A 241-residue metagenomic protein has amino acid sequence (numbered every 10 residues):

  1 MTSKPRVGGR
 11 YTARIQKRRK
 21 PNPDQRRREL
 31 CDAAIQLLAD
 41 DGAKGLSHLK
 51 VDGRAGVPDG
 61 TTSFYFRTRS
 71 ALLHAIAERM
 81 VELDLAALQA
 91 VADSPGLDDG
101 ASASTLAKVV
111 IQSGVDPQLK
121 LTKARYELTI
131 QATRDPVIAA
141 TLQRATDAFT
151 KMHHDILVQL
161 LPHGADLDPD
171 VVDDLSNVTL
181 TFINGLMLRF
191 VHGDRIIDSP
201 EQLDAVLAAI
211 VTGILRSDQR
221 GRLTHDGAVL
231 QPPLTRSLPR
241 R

Functional and structural regions predicted by a protein language model:
M1-Q25, D218-R241: N-terminal intrinsically disordered/low-complexity leader segments
I15-K17, L38-D41, P58-T61, S102 (+3 more regions): Anionic, Ser/Thr-rich low-complexity intrinsically disordered regions
E29, A33-A71, A75: Helix-turn-helix
T68, Q131-P136: Short loop-to-helix capping motifs
A75, A86-T122, V172-T179: Hydrophobic alpha-helical connector segments
E78-D84: Short, basic, alpha-helical segments at the C-terminal edge of helix-turn-helix-like DNA-binding modules
A86, A90, V115-Y126, P136-P162 (+3 more regions): Amphipathic alpha-helical packing segments from all-alpha helical-bundle domains
I138-Q143, L160-R236, R241: Hydrophobic/aromatic-rich alpha-helical bundle segments in the mid-to-C-terminal region
